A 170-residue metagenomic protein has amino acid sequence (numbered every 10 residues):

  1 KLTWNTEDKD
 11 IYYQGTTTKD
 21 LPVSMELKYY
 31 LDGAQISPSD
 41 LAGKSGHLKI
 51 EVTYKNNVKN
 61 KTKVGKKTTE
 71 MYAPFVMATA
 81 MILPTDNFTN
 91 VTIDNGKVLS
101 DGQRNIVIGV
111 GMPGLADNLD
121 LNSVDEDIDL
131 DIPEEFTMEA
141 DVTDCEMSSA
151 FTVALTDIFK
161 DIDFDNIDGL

Functional and structural regions predicted by a protein language model:
K1-L170: Cytosol-facing boundaries of transmembrane alpha helices in integral membrane proteins
